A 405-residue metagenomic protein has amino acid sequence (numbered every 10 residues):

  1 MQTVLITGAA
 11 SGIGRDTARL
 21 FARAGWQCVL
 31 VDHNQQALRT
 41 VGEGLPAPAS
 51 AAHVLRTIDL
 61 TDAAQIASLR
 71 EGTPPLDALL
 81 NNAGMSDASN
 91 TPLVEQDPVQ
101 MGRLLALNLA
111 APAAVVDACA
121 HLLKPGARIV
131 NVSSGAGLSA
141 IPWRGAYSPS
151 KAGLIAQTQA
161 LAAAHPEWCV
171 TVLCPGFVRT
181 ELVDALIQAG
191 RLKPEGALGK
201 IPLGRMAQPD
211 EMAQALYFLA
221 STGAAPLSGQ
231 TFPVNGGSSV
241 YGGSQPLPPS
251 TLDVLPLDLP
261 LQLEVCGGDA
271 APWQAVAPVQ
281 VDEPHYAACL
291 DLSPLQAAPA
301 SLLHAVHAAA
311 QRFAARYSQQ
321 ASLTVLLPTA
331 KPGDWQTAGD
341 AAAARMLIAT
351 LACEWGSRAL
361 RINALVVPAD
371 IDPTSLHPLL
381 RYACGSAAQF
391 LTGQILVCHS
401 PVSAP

Functional and structural regions predicted by a protein language model:
A10-S11: Conserved glycine-rich cofactor-binding loop
N82-N90, L290-A297, P328: Conserved NAD(P)H cofactor-binding loop of Rossmann-fold oxidoreductase domains
S89-L93, D97-G102, A197, D282 (+1 more regions): Substrate-binding pocket helix/loop in short-chain dehydrogenase/reductase
V116, S150, Q336-A344: Active-site helix of classical SDR
S134: Residue(s) in the substrate-gating loop at a strand-loop-helix junction that position the organic substrate next
C169, C174, L227-G229, A359-R361 (+1 more regions): Short, small/polar-rich loop/turn modules that mediate ligand/substrate recognition or access, typified
I201-M212, V367-L376, F390, V397 (+1 more regions): A conserved structural motif in NAD(P)-dependent oxidoreductases
